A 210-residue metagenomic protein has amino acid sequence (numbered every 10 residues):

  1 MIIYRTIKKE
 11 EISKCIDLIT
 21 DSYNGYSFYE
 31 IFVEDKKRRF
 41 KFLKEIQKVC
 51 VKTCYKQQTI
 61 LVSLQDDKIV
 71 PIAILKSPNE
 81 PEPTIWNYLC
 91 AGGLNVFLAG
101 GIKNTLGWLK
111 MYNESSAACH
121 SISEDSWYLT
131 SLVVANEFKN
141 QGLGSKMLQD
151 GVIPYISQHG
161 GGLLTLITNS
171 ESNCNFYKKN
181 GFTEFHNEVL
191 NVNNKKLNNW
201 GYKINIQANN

Functional and structural regions predicted by a protein language model:
I3-T20, G25, S77: A short beta-loop-alpha structural element at the N-terminal edge of CoA-dependent acyl/N-acetyltransferase catalytic
K44-V62, Y128: A short helix-loop-beta-strand connector motif used in the catalytic cores of GNAT acetyltransferases and, in some
Q57-L75: Conserved beta-hairpin
I74-V133, N191-N194: Conserved acyl-donor/pantetheine-binding loop and adjacent beta-alpha core of acyl/acetyltransferases and related
H120, D125-W127, Y155-N169: Conserved GNAT acetyl-CoA-binding A-motif
S126, T130-K139, T165-N175, V192-K195 (+1 more regions): Conserved beta-strand-loop-alpha-helix junction that forms the acyl-donor binding cleft
V134, N140-P154: Conserved acetyl-CoA-binding loop-helix of GNAT-fold acetyltransferases
Q158-H159, S170-N187: Conserved active-site alpha-helix within GNAT-family acetyltransferase domains
